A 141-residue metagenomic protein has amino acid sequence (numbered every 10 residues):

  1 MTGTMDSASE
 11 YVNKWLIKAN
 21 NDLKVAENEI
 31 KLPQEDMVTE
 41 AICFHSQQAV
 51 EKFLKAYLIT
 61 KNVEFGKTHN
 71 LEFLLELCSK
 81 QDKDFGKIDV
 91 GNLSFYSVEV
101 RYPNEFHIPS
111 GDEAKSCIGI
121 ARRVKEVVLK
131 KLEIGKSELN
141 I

Functional and structural regions predicted by a protein language model:
M1-I141: Terminal alpha-helical segments
